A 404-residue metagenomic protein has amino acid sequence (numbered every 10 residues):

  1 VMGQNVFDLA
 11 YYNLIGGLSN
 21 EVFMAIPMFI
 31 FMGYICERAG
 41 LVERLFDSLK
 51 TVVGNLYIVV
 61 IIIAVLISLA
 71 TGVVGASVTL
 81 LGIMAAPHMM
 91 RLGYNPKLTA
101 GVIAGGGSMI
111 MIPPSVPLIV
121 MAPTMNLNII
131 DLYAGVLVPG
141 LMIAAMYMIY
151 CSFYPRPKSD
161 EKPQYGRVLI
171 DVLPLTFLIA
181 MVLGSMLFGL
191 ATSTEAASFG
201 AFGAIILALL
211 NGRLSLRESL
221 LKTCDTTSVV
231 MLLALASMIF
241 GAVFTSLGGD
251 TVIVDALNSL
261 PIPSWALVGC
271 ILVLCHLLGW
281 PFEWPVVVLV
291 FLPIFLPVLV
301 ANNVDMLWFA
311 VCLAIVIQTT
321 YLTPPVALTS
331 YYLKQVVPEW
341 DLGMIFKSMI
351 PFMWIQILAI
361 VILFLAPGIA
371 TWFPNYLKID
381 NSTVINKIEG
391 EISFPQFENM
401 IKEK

Functional and structural regions predicted by a protein language model:
V1-K404: Alpha-helical transmembrane segments of multi-pass membrane transport proteins
